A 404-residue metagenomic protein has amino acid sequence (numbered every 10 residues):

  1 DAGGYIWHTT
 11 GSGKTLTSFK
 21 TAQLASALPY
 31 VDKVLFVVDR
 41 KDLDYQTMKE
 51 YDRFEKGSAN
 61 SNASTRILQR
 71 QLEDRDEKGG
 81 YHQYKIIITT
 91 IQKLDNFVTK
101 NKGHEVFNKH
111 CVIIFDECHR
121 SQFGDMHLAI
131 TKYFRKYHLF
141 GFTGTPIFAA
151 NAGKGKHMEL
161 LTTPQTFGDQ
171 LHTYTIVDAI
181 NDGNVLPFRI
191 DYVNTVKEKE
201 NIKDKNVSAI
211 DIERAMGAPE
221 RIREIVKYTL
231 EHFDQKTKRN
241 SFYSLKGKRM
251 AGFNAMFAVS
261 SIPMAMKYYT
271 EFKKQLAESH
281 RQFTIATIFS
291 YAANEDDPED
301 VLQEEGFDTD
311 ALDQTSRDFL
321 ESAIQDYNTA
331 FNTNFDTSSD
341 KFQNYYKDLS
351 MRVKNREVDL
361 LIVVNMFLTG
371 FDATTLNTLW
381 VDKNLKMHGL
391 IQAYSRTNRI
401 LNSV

Functional and structural regions predicted by a protein language model:
D1-Y5, D32, Y84-K85, A251-N254 (+1 more regions): Pre-Walker A (Motif I) flank of P-loop NTPase domains
A2, G79-Q83, V98-C111, K341-Y346 (+2 more regions): Short basic/glycine-enriched coil/helix segment immediately N-terminal to the Walker B
A2-T21: Walker A/P-loop
T15-T17, Y30-R53, V259-A265: Conserved Walker A/P-loop ATP-binding site and its immediately adjacent core in helicase/helicase-like ATPase domains
A27, K41-L68, K274-H280: Conserved helix-turn-beta segment of the N-terminal RecA-like "Helicase ATP-binding" lobe in SF1/SF2 helicases
D52-T99: Inter-Walker segment of RecA-like/P-loop motor cores
Q92-K102, V106-I212, I222-R223, L368-V404: Signature of the SF2 helicase/ATPase Hel1-core->accessory helical subdomain module
R214-I362: Conserved C-terminal RecA-like helicase domain
